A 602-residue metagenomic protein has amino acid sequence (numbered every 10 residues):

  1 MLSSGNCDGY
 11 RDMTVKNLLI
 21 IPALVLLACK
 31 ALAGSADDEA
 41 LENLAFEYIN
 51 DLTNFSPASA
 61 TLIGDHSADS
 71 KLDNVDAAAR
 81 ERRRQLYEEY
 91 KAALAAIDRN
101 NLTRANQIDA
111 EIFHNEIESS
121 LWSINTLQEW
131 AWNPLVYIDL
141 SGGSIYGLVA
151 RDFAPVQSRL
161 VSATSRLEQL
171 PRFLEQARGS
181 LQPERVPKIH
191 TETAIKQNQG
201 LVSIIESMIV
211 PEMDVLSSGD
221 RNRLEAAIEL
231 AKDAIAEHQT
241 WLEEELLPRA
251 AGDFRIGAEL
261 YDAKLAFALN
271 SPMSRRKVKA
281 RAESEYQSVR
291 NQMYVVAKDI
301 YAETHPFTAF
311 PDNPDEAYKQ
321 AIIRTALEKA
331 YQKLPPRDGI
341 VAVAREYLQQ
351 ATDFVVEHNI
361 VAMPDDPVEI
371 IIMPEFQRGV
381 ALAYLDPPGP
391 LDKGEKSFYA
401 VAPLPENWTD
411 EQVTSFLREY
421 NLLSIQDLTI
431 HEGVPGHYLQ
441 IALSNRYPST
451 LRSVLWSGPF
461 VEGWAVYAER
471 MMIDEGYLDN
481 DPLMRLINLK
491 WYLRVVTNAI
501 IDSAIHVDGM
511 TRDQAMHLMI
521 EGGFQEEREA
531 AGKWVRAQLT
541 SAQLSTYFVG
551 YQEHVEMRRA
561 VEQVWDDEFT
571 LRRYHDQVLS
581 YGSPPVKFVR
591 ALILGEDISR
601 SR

Functional and structural regions predicted by a protein language model:
G5-T14: Short, Lys/Arg-enriched N-terminal segments with co-localized hydrophobic residues within the first ~10-30 amino acids
T14-P22: Sec-dependent signal peptide recognition, specifically the positively charged N-region followed immediately by
A23-A33: Hydrophobic h-region of N-terminal signal peptides that target proteins for export in Gram-negative bacteria
A33-R602: N-terminal maturation segment of proteins
